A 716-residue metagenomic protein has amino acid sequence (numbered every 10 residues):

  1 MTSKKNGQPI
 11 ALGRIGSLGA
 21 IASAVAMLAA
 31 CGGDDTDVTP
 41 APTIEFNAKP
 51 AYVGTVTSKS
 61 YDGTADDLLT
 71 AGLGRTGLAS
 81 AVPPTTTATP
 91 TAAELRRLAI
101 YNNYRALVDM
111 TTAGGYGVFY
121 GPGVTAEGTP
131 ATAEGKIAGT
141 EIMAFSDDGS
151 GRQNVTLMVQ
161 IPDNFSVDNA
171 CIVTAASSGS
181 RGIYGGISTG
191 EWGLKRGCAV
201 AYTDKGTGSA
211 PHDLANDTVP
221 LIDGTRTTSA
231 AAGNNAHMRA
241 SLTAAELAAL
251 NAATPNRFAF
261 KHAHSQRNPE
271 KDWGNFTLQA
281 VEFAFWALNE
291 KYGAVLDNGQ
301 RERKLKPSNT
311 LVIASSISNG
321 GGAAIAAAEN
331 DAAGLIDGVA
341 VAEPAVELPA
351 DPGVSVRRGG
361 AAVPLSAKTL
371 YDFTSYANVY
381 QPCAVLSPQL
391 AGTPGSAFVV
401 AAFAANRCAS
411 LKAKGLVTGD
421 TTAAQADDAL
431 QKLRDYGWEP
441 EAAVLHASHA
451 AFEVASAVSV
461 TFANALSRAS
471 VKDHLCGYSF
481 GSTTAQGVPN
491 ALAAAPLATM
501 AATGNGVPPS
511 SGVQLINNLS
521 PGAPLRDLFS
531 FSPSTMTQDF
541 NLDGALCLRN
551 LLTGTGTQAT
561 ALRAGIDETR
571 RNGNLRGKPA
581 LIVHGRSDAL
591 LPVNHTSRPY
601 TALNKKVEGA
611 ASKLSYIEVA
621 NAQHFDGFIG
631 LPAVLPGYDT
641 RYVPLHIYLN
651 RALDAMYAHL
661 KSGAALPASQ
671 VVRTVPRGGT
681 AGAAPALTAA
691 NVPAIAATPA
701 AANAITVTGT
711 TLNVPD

Functional and structural regions predicted by a protein language model:
M1-G13: N-terminal secretory signal peptides that target proteins for export/translocation
A11-G16, S375: Residues at the start of alpha-helices and the adjacent loop-to-helix junctions
G16-S23: Sec-dependent signal peptide hydrophobic core
A26-A30: C-terminal motif of bacterial Sec signal peptides marking the signal peptidase cleavage site
G32-D34: Short hydrophobic alpha-helical membrane-entry/anchor segments
T36-D716: C-terminal His-loop and adjacent cap/lid subdomain of alpha/beta-hydrolase
